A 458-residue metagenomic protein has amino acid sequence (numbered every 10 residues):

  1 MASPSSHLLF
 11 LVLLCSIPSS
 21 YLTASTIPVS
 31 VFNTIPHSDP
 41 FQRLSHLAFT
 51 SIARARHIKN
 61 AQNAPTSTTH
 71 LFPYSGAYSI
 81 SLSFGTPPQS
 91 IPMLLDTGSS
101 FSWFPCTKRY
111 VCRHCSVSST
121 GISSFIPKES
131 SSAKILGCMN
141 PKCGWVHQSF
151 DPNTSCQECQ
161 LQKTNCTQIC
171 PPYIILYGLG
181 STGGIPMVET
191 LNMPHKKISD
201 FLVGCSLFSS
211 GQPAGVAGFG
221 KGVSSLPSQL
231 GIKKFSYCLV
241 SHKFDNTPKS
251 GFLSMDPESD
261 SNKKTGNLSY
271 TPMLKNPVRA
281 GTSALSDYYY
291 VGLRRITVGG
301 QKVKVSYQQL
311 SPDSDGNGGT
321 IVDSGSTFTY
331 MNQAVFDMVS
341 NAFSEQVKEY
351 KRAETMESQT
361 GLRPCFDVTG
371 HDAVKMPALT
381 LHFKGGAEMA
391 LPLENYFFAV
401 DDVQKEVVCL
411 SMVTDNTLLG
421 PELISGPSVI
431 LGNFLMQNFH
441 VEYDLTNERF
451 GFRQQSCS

Functional and structural regions predicted by a protein language model:
A2-M93, F101-I185, T247-F252, S261-V291 (+6 more regions): Disordered propeptide/prodomain
A2-P40, Y74, G85-P87, L95-S100 (+7 more regions): Aspartic protease catalytic domain
S99-S102, R109-V111, S209-S210, K243-D245 (+1 more regions): Solvent-exposed loop/turn segments at secondary-structure junctions within structured extracellular/periplasmic domains
S99-W103, V216-F219: FAD-binding core of FAD-dependent oxidoreductases, characterized by glycine-rich FAD pyrophosphate-binding loops
C106-R109, L226, F336-F343: Short active-site loop/helix that positions an aromatic residue
Q162-C170, G178-Y288, V403, V407-C457: Aspartic protease core domain of the pepsin/retropepsin superfamily
L179, H195-K196, G300-K302, G386: Detector for glycine-centered tight turns/loop "hinges" at secondary-structure junctions
